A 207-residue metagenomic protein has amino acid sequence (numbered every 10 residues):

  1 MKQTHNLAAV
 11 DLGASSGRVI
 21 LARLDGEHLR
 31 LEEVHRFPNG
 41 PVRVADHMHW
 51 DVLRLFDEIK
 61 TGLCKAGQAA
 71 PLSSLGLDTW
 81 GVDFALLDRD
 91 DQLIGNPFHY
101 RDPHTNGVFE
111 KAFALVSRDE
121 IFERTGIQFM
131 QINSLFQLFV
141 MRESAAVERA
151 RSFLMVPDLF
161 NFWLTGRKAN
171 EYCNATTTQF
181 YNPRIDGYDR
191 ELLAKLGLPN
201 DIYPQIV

Functional and structural regions predicted by a protein language model:
M1-G95, E123, R149, A194 (+1 more regions): N-terminal glycine/serine-rich phosphate-binding loop of ATP-dependent small-molecule kinases, especially carbohydrate
L12-A14, I121-V207: Gly/Ser/Thr-rich active-site cleft segment
R43-D46, G107-K111, F180-N182: Short, charged, surface-exposed secondary-structure boundary motifs
R89-L93, K111, L115-V116, E120: Hydrophobic or amphipathic alpha-helical targeting/insertion segments
F98: Surface "functional belts" at beta-alpha junctions
D102: Carbohydrate-associated surface elements
T105-V108, L115, Q131: Gly/Ser-rich phosphate-binding catalytic loop and adjacent alpha/beta segment that cradle a phosphoryl group at enzyme
